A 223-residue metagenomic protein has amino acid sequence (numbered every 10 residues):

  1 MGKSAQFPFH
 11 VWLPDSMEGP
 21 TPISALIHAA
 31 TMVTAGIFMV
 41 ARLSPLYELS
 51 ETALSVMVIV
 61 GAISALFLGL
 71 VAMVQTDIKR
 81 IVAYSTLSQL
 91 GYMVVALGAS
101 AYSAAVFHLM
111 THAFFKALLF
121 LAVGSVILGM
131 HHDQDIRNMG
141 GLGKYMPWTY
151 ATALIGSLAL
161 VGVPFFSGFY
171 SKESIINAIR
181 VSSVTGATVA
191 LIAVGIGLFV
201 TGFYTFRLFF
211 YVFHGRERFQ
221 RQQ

Functional and structural regions predicted by a protein language model:
M1-Q223: Hydrophobic transmembrane alpha-helices and their helix-loop junctions in integral membrane proteins
